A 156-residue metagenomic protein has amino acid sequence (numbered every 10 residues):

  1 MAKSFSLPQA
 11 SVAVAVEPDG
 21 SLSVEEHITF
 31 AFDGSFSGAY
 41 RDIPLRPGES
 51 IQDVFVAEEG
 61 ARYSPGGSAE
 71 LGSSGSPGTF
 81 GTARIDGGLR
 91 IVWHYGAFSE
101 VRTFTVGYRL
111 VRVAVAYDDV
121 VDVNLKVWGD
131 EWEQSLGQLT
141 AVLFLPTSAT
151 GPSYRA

Functional and structural regions predicted by a protein language model:
M1-A156: Lumenal/extracellular ectodomains and adaptor appendage modules of the eukaryotic vesicle/secretory system
